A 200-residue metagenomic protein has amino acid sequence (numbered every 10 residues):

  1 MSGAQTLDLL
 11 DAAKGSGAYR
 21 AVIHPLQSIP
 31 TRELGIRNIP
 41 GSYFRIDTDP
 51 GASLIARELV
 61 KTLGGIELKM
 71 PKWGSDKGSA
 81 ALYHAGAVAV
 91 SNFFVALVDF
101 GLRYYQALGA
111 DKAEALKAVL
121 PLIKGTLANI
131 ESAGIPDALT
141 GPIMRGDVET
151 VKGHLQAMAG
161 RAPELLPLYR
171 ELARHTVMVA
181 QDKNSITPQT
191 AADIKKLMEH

Functional and structural regions predicted by a protein language model:
M1-G35: Rossmann-like NAD(P)(H) cofactor-binding subdomain of soluble oxidoreductases
G3-A4, P50, V148: Alpha-helix N-cap/helix-start capping motif
T6-L10, S53, V151: Short, well-ordered alpha-helical microsegments
A13, G17-Y19, L34-S132, T187 (+1 more regions): Internal alpha-helical scaffold of NAD(P)-dependent oxidoreductase catalytic cores
Q27, S185-H200: Short, basic/aromatic-enriched C-terminal tail that caps enzymatic domains
A118-L122, E171-H175, D193-L197: Short acidic/histidine-centered micro-motifs embedded in hydrophobic/aromatic stretches that mark compact functional
A128-P188: Interdomain hinge/lid region at the active-site interface of Rossmann-like NAD(P)-dependent oxidoreductases
